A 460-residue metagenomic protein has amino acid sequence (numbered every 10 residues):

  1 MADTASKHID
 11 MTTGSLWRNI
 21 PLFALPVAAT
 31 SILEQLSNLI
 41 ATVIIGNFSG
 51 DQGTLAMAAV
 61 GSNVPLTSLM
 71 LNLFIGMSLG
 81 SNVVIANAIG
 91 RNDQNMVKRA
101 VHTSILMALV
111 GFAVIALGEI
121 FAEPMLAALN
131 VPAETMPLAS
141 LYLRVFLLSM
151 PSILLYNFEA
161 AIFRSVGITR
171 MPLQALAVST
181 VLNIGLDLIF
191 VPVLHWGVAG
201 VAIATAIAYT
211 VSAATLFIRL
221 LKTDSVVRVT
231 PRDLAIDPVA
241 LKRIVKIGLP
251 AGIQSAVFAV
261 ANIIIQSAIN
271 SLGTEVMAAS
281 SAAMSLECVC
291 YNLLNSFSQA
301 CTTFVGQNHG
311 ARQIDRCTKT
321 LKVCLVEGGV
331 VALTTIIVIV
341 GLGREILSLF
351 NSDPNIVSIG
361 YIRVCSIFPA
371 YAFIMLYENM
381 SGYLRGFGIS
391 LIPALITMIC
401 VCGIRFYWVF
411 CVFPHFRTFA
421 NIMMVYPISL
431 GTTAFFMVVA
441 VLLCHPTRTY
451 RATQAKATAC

Functional and structural regions predicted by a protein language model:
M1-A24, I85-S149, L182, V193-L249 (+2 more regions): Short alpha-helical transmembrane segments in multi-pass integral membrane proteins
M11-V43, N47-D51, P65-G80, V84 (+6 more regions): N-terminal transmembrane alpha-helices
L22-T42, V145, Y156, S179 (+4 more regions): Transmembrane helical elements of multi-pass membrane transporters/channels
V27, S31, V43, V83 (+16 more regions): Transmembrane alpha-helix boundary and packing residues in multipass membrane permease domains and related
I32, L36-A58, L126-A133, I189-W196 (+5 more regions): Helix-terminus/linker motif at the lipid-water interface of multi-pass membrane proteins
T54-P65, A139, L143, A202 (+3 more regions): Small-residue hotspots at the loop-to-helix junctions and early N-terminal turns of transmembrane alpha-helices
M57-A116, I120, I153-P172, Q266 (+2 more regions): Small-residue-rich hydrophobic transmembrane alpha-helices
I75-S78, V145-R164, P172-T180, V201-L216 (+4 more regions): Short runs within selected transmembrane alpha-helices of multi-pass transporters and secretion channels
